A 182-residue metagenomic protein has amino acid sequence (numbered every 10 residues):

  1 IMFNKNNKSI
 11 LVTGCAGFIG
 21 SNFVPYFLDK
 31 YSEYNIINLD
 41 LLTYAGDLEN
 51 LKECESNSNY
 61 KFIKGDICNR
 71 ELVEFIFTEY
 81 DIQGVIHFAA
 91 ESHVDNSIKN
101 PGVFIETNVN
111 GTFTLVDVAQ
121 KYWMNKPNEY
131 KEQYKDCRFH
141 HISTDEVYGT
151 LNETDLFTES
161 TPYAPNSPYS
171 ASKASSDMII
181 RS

Functional and structural regions predicted by a protein language model:
I1-S182: N-terminal Rossmann-like NAD(P)+-binding domain of SDR-like oxidoreductases, especially those catalyzing
